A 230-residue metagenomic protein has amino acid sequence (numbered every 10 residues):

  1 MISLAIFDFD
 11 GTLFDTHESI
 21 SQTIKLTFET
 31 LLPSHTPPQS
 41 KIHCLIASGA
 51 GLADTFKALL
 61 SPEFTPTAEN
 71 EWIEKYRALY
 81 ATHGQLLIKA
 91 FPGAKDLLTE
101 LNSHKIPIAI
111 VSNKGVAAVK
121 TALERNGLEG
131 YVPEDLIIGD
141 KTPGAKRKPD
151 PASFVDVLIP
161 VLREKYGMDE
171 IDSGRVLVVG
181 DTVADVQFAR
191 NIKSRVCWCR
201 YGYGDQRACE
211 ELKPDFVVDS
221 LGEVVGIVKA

Functional and structural regions predicted by a protein language model:
M1-I2, F7, E29, T99-L101 (+2 more regions): Eukaryotic N-terminal low-complexity, Ser/Thr- and Lys/Arg-rich leader segments that predominantly function as
I2-D96, S103-H104, A117: N-terminal helical cap/lid subdomain that shapes the substrate entry/recognition surface in HAD-like hydrolases
L86-L87, G115-L177, V183, Q187-I192 (+1 more regions): Substrate-recognition "cap/lid" segment bordering the active-site pocket of phosphatases
K95-T99, T182-D185, R200-C209: Short glycine/proline-centered loop/turn elements that form peptide/ligand docking sites
N113, R200-G202, L221: Short secondary-structure boundary segments
F216-S220: Short acidic-hydrophobic, aromatic-tinged amphipathic segments that line or gate anion-handling sites
